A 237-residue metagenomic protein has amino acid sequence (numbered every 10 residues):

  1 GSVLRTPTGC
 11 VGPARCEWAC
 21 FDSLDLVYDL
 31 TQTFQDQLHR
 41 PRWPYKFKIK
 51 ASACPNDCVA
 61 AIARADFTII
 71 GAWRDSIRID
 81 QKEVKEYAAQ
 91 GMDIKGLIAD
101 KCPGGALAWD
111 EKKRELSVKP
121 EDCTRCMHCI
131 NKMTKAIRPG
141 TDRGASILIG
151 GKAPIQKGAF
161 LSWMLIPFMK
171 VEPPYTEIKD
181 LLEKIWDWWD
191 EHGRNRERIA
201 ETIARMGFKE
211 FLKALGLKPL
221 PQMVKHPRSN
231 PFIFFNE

Functional and structural regions predicted by a protein language model:
G1-D93, K101, D122, E237: Small-residue-enriched alpha-helical segments and adjacent helix-cap loops that form tight helix-helix packing
G1-S2, R40-K46, W109, E191-R205 (+1 more regions): Flexible, glycine/charged-enriched surface loops at secondary-structure junctions
Q35-H39, P103-L107, H128-N131, E183-N195 (+2 more regions): Generic secondary-structure signature for well-ordered alpha-helical cores
A65-G71, A145-P154: Short beta-strand elements
D66, G96-V118, D122-S146: Iron-sulfur cluster-binding cysteine motifs and their immediate structural context in ferredoxin-like electron-transfer
A72, E83-E86, D93, L97-D100 (+3 more regions): A structural-propensity feature for long, helix-poor, extended segments
R143-A145, K152-G193: A hydrophobic, small-residue-rich beta->alpha segment in the mid-to-C-terminal subdomain of diverse proteins
E210-E237: Long C-terminal interaction/binding lobes of large macromolecular proteins
